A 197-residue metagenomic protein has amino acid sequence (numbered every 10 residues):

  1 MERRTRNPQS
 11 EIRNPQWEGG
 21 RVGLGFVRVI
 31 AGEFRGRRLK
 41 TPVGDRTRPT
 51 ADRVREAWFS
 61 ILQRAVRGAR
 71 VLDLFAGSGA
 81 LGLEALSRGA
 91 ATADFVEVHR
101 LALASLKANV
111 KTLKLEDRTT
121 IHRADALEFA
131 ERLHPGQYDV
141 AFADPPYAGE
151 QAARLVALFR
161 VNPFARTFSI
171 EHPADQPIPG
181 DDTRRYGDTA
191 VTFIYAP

Functional and structural regions predicted by a protein language model:
E2-P197: Class I S-adenosyl-L-methionine-dependent methyltransferase catalytic core
